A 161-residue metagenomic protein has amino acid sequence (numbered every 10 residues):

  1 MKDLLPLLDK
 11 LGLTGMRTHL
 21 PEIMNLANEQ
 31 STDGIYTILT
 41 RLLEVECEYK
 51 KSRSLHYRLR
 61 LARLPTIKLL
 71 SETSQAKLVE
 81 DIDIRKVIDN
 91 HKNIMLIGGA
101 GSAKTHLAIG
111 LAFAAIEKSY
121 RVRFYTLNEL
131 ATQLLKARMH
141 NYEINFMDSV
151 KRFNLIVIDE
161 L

Functional and structural regions predicted by a protein language model:
L5, D9, L13-P65: Interdomain "pre-motor" coupling segment immediately N-terminal to P-loop NTPase/helicase cores
Y57, A62-I94: Pre-Walker A (pre-P-loop) alpha-helix and adjacent loop at the N terminus of AAA/AAA+ ATPase modules, a conserved
T73, A108, T126: Conserved hydrophobic/aromatic pocket- or pore-lining residues that grip, position, or stack substrates in active sites
A76-I82, H91, V122-R152: Short glycine-rich substrate-engagement loop in P-loop NTPases that contacts/grips substrate
K86-D89, A115-E117, D148-K151, I156: Conserved catalytic network of the ASCE P-loop NTPase/AAA+ motor domain
H91-L107: Walker A/P-loop nucleotide-binding motif
A112-Y125: Post-Walker A helix-loop "phosphate-sensing" segment adjacent to the P-loop in P-loop NTPases
E160-L161: Walker B catalytic acidic pair
